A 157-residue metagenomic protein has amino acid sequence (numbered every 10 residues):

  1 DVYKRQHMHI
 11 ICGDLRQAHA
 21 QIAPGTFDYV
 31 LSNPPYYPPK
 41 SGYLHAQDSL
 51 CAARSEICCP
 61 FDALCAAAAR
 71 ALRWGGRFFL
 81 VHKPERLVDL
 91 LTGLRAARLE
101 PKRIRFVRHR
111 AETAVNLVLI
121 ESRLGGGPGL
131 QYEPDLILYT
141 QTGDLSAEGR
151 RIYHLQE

Functional and structural regions predicted by a protein language model:
D1-Y3: Short, small-residue-biased leader/transition segments that mark boundaries at the very start of proteins
Q6, G25, L99: Structured loop/turn residues at beta-strand edges in well-structured enzyme cores
H9, D14: Conserved acidic residues
L15-P24: Short conserved loop adjoining the S-adenosyl-L-methionine
H19, K40, V88: Glycine/Thr-rich phosphate-binding loops of Rossmann-like dinucleotide-binding domains
G25-Y29, P34-A63: Mobile active-site "lid"/loop adjacent to the S-adenosyl-L-methionine
C58-V115, L119: Conserved Class I SAM-dependent methyltransferase catalytic core
E112-E157: SAM/dcSAM-binding transferase cores
